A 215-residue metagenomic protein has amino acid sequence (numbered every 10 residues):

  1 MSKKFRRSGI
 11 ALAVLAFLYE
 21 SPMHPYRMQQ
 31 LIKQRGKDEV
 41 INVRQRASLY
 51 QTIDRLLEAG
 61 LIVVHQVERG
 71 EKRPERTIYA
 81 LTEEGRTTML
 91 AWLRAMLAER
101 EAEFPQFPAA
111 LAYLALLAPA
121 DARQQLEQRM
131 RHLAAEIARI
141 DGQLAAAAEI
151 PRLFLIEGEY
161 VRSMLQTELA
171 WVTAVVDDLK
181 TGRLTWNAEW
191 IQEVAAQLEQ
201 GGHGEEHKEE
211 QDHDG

Functional and structural regions predicted by a protein language model:
S2-A102: Basic helix-turn-helix/winged-helix DNA-binding cores and closely related short helical interaction motifs
E20, Q51, Q128, Y160-T167: DHp/HisKA dimerization-phosphoacceptor four-helix bundle of two-component histidine kinases and homologous
L90-A135: Amphipathic alpha-helical dimerization/coiled-coil segments that flank or bridge DNA-binding/regulatory modules
P119, L126, L133, P151-F154 (+2 more regions): Amphipathic alpha-helical coiled-coil segments and their boundaries
I140-Y160: Acidic interhelical loop/turn segments
E159, M164-G215: Extended, charge-rich alpha-helical interface modules
